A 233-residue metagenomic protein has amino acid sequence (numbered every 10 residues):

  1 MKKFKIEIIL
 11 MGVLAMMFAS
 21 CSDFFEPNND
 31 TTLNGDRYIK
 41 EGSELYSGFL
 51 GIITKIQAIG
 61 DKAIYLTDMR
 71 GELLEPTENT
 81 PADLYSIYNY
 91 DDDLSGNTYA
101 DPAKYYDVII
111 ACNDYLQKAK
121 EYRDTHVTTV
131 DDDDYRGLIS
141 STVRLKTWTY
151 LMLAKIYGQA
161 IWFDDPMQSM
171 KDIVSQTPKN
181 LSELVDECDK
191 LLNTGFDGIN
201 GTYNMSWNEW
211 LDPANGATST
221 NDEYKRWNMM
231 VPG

Functional and structural regions predicted by a protein language model:
M1-I8: Bacterial N-terminal signal peptides that target proteins for export
C21-F24, Q159, F163, L192-N204 (+1 more regions): Aromatic-residue-lined binding/catalytic grooves and analogous aromatic/hydrophobic interfacial grooves in multimeric
C21-L74: Membrane-proximal, proline-rich intrinsically disordered regions
T31-N34, T129-D131, D164-I173, E209-A217: Short linear capping/connector segments at secondary-structure termini
Y46-S47, P81-G158, I173-D186, K190-N200: Conserved, well-structured interaction surfaces
D197-K225: Surface-exposed intrinsically disordered loops and tails
